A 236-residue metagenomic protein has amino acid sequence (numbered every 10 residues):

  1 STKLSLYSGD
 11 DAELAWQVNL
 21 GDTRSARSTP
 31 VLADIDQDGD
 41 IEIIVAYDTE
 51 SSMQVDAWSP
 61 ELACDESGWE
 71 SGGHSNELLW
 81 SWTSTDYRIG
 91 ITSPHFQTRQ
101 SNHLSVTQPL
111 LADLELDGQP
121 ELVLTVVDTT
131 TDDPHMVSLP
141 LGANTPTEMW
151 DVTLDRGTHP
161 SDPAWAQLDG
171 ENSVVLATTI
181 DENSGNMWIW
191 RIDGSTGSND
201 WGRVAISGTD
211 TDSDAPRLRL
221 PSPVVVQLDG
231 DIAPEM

Functional and structural regions predicted by a protein language model:
S1, I43-D48, L122-V126, V174-I180 (+1 more regions): Hydrophobic beta-strand segments that make up the repeating blades of beta-propeller and related beta-repeat
T2-S5, S51-S59, T130-S138, N183-W190: Structural motif
S8-D11, P60-A63, P140-N144, D193-T196: Short loop/turn segments that connect beta-strands within beta-propeller blades
A12, W16, D34-I35, A112-L114 (+1 more regions): Membrane-embedded transmembrane-helix bundle of lipid-linked glycan/lipid transferases
A15-N19, E66-D86, T147-T153, N199-S207: Beta-propeller fold detector
N19-P30, T85-P109, T153-A164, G185 (+1 more regions): Repeat-based blade/solenoid architectures
S28-I35, E42, T107-L116, E121 (+4 more regions): Beta-propeller blade termini
D48, T98-Q100, V127-T130, I180-E182 (+1 more regions): Short consensus segments that form the blades of beta-propeller domains, in both extracellular/periplasmic
